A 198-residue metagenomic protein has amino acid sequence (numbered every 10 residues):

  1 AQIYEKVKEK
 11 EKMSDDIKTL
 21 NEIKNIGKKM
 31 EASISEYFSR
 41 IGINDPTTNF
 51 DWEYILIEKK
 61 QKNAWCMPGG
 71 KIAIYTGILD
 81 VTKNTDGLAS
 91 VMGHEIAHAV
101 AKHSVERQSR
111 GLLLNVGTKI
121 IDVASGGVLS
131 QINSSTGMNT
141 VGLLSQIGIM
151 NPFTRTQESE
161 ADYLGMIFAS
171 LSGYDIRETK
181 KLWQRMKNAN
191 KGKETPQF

Functional and structural regions predicted by a protein language model:
A1-F198: A Zn2+-metalloprotease active-site environment signal
